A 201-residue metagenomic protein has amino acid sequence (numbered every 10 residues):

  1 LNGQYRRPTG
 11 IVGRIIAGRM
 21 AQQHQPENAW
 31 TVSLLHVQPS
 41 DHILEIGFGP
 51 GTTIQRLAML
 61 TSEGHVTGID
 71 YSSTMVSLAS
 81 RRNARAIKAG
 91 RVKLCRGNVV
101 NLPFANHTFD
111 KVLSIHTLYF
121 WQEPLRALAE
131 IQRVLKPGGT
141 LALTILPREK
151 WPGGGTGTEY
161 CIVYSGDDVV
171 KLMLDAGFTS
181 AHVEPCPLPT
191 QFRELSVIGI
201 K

Functional and structural regions predicted by a protein language model:
Q22-D41: Conserved alpha-helix/loop element of class I SAM-dependent methyltransferases that forms part of the SAM/SAH-binding
S40, L135-T140: Short glycine-dipeptide loop
H42-N101: Class I SAM-dependent methyltransferase SAM/SAH-binding core
V100-K111: A short acidic, Gly/Pro-enriched loop at the edge of an enzyme's catalytic core that lines a small-molecule cofactor
K111-P124: A short SAM/SAH-binding and catalytic strip from SAM-dependent methyltransferases
L125-P137: A short glycine-rich, Lys/Arg-flanked "PGG" loop and its adjoining helix->strand segment in the class I
T140-V170: Conserved class I S-adenosyl-L-methionine
A176-T179, P185-K201: Core SAM-dependent methyltransferase catalytic element
